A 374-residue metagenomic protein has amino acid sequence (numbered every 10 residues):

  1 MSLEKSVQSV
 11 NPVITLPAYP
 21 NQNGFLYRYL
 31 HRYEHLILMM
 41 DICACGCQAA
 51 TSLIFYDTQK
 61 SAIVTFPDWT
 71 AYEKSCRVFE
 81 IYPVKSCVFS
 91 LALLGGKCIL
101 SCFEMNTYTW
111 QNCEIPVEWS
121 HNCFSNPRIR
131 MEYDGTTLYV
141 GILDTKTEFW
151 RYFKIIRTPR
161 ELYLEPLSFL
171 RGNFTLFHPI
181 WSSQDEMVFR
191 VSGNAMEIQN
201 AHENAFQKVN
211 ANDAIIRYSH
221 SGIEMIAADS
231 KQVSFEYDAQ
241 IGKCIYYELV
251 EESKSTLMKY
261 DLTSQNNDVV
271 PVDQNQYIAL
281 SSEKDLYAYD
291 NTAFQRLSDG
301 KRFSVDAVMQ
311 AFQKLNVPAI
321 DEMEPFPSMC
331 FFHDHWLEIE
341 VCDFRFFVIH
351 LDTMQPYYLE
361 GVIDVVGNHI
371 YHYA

Functional and structural regions predicted by a protein language model:
S2-Y19, A50-D68, I99-P116, W150-F169 (+4 more regions): Surface-exposed loop/turn elements that mediate protein-protein interactions on large endomembrane-trafficking
L16-A49, E73-R77: Beta-strand-rich domains and repeat architectures in extracellular enzymes and scaffolds, especially beta-propellers
Q22-L30, Y72-V84, S120-E132, R171-S182 (+4 more regions): Repeated scaffold domains used in trafficking and secretory/extracellular systems, primarily beta-propellers
E34-G46, S86-L93, R130, T136-L143 (+9 more regions): Short beta-strand elements that form the blades of beta-propeller/WD-repeat-like and other beta-sheet-rich scaffold
T70-Y82, F89-M105, T109-W181: Long, acidic/polar, low-complexity amphipathic helices and coiled-coil-like
P327-A374: C-terminal closing repeat unit and adjoining cap/tail of repeat-based domains
